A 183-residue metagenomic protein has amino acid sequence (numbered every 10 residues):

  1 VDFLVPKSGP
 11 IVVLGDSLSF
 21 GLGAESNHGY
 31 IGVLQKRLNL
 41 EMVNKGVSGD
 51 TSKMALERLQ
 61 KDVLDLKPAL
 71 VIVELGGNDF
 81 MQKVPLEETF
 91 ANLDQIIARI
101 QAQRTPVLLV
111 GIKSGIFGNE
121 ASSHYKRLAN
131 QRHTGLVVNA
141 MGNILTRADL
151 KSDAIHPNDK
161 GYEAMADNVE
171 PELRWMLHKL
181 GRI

Functional and structural regions predicted by a protein language model:
V1-T51, L59-K67: Serine-esterase "nucleophile elbow" of acetyl-processing enzymes
K36-R37, E57-I183: Alpha-helical cap/lid subdomain in secreted, periplasmic, or secretory-pathway luminal O-acyl-processing enzymes
M54: N-terminal beta-loop-helix "entrance" segment that forms/cooperates in small-molecule cofactor or anionic ligand
